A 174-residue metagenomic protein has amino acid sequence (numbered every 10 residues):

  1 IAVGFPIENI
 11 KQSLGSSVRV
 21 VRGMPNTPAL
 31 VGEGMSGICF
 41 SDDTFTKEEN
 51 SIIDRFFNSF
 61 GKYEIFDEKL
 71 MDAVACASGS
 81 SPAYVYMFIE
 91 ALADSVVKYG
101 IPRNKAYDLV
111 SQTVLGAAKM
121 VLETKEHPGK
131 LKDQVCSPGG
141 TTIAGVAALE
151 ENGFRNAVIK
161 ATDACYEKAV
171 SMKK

Functional and structural regions predicted by a protein language model:
I1-P6: ADP-ribose/adenylate-binding Rossmann-like module
N9, S13-R19, M35-V74, Y86-E123: Internal alpha-helical scaffold of NAD(P)-dependent oxidoreductase catalytic cores
V20-V21, M71-C76, P128-D133: Short pre-catalytic strand/loop immediately N-terminal to key active-site residues, enriched for Gly-Thr
V21-G37: Active-site capping/gating segments
L30-E33, S80, T141: A short, glycine/Asx- and small/polar-enriched loop/turn that sits immediately N-terminal to a beta-strand
S78-Y84: Short glycine/threonine-rich catalytic loop with a Thr-x-Gly-x-Asp
S111-K174: NAD(P)-dependent Rossmann-like dehydrogenase/reductase catalytic/cofactor-binding core
